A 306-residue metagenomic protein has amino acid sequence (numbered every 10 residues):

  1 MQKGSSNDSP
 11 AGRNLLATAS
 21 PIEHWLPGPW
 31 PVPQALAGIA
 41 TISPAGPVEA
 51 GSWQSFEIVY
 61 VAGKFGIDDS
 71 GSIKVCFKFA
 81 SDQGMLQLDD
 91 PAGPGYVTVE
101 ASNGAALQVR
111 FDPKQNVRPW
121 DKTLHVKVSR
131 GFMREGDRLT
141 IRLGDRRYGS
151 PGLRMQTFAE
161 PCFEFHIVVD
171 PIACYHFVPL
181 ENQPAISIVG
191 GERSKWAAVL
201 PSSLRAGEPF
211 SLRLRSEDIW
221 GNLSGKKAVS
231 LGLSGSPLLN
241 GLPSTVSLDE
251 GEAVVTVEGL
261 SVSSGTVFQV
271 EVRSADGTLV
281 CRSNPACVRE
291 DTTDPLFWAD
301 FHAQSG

Functional and structural regions predicted by a protein language model:
M1-R193: Ser/Thr/Pro/Gly-rich, low-complexity intrinsically disordered stalk/linker tracts of secreted and surface-exposed
S52-F56, D69-G71, A206-R213, G265-F268: Short, solvent-exposed loop/turn segments enriched in Ser/Thr/Gly
D68-G71, A159-F163, S216-S244: Short flexible loop/turn segments that cap and initiate beta-strands
A105-F111, S234-E250: Low-complexity "stalk/linker" and mucin-like segments enriched in Ser/Thr/Pro/Ala/Gly
T157-A159, G259-T266: Surface-exposed, short loops/turns at beta-strand junctions within beta-sandwich domains
F177-A185, G277-V288: Edge beta-strands of extracellular beta-sandwich domains
L204-G225, F268-V272: Beta-strand-rich structural segments
V280-G306: An acidic-aromatic substrate-binding cleft motif
